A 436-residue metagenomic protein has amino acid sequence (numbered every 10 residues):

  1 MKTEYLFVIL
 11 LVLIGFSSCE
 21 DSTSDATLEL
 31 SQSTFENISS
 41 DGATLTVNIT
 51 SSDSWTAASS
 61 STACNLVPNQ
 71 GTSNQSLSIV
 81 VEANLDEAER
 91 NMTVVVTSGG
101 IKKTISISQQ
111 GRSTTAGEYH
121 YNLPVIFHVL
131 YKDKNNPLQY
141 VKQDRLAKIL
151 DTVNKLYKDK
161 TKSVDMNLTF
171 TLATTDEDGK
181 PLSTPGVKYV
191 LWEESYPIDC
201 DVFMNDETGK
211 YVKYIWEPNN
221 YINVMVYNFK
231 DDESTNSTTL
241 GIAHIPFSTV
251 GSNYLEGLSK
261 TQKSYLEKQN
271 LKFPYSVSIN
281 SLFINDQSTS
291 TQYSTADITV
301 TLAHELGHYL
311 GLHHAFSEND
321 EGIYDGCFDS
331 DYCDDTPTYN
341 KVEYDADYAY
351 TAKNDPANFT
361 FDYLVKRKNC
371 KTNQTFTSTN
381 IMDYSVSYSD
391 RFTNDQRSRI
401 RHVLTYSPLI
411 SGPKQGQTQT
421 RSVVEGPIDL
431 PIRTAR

Functional and structural regions predicted by a protein language model:
K2-E36, G99, T104-A116, G426-P427 (+1 more regions): Bacterial Sec-dependent N-terminal signal peptides
S40-T46, N74: Short coil/turn motif common to extracellular beta-sandwich-like domains
T50-S78: Surface-exposed binding patches on compact interaction domains or structured appendages
E87-G100: A short beta-strand micro-motif common to beta-rich folds, especially ectodomain repeats
Q110-I222, V226-D231, T405, L409-G412 (+1 more regions): Propeptide-to-catalytic entry region of secreted or membrane-anchored zinc metalloproteases
Y140-K148, Q292-D297, T301, F376 (+1 more regions): Soluble non-cytosolic domains of exported or imported proteins
D159-T301, Y309, H313-S317, E321-Y324 (+2 more regions): Metzincin-family zinc-dependent endopeptidase catalytic domain
E321-R436: Replace "(M1/M4/M9/M12/WLM)" with "(e.g., M1/M4/M8/M9/M12/M26/WLM)" and add "not limited to" to clarify scope
